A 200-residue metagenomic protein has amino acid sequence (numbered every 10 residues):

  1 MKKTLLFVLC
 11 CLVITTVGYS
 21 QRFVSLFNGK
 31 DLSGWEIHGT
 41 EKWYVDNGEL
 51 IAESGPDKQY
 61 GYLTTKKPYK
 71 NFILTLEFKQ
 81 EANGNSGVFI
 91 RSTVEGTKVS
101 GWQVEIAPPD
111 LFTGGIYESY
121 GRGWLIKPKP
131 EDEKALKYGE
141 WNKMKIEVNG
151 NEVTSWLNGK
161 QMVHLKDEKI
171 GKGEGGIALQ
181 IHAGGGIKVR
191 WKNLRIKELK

Functional and structural regions predicted by a protein language model:
T4-I14: Sec-dependent N-terminal signal peptides
Y19-K200: Carbohydrate-interacting regions of secretory-pathway proteins
